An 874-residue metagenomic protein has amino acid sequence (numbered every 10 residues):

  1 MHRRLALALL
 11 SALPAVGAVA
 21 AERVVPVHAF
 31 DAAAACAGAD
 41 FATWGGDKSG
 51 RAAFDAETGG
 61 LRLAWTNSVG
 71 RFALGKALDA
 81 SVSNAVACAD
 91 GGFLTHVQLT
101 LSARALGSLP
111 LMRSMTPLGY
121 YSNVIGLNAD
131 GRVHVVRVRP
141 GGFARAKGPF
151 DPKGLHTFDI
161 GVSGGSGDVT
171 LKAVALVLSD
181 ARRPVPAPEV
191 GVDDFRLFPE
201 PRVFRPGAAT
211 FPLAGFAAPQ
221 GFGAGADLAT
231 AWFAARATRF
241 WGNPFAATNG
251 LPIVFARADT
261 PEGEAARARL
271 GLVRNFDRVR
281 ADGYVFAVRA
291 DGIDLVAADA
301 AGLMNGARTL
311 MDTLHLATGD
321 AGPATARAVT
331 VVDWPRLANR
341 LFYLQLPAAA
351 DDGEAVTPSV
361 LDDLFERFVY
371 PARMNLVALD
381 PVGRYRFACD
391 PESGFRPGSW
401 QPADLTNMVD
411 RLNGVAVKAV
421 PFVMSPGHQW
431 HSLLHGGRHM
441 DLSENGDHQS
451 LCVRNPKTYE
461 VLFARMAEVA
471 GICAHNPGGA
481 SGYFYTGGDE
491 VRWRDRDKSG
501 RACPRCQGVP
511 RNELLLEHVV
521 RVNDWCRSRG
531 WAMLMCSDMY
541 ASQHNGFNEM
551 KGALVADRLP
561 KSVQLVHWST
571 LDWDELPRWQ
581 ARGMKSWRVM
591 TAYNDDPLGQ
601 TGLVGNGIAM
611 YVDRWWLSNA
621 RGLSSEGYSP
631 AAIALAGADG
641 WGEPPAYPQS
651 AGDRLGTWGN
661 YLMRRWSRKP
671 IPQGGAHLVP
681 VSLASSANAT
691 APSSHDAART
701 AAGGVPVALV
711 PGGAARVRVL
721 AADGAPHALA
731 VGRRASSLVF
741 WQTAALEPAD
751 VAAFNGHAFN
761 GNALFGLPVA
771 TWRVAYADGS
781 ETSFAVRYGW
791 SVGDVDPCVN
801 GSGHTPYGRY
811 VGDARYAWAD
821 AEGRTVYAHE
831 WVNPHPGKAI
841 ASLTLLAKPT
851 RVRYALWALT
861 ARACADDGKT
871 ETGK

Functional and structural regions predicted by a protein language model:
A6, A18-E22, I160-G161, V177-V332 (+4 more regions): Acidic, contiguous N-terminal accessory segments
A21-D47, R668-T690: Extracellular carbohydrate-recognition regions
G50-G75, A701-L720: Short carbohydrate-recognition loop motifs
W65-A146, G154, S163-V169, A175 (+1 more regions): Extracellular ligand-binding interfaces
D159-S166, T844-T850: Short beta-strand-plus-loop segments that form exposed binding edges in beta-rich domains
V190-E200, F204-G207, L213, Q220-G223 (+11 more regions): Substrate-binding groove of N-acetylhexosamine-processing glycoside hydrolases
R205-P206, D277-L514, V520-R521, G803: Feature activates predominantly on carbohydrate-active enzymes
R665-G868, G873: N-terminal/edge-of-domain interface segments
